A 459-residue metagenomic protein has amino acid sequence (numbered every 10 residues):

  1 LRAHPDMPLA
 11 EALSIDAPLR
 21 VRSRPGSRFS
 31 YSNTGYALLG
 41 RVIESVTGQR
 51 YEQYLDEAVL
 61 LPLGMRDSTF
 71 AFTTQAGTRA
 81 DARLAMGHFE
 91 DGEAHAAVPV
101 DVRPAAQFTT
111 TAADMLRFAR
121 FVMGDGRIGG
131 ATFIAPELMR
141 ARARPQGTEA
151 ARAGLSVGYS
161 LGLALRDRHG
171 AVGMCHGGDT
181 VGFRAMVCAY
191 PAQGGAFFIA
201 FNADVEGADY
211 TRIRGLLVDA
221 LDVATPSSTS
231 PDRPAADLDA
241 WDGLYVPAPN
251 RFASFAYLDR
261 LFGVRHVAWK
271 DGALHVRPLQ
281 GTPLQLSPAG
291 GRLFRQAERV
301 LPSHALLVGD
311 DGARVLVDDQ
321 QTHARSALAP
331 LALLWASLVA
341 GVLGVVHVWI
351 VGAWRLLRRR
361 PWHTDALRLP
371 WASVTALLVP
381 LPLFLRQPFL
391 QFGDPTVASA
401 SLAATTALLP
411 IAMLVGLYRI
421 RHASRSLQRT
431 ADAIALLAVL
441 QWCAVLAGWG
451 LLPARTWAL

Functional and structural regions predicted by a protein language model:
L1-P191: Short, surface-exposed loop or secondary-structure junction motifs that flank catalytic or metal-binding residues
M65, G124, I128, A192 (+3 more regions): Short, well-ordered loop/turn and helix-capping segments at boundaries between secondary-structure elements and domains
T109-A112, G207, T211: Electropositive phosphate-/nucleotide-binding environments in soluble metabolic enzymes
D167-G170, Y190-Q193, K270-G272, G309-D311: Short acidic-glycine loop/turn motifs at beta-strand connectors
C175, M186-A203, R314-D318: Short, well-ordered beta-strand elements
V181, D204-E206, P302: A short acidic/small-residue loop/turn micro-motif
A208-L459: Peripheral terminal and inter-domain segments
